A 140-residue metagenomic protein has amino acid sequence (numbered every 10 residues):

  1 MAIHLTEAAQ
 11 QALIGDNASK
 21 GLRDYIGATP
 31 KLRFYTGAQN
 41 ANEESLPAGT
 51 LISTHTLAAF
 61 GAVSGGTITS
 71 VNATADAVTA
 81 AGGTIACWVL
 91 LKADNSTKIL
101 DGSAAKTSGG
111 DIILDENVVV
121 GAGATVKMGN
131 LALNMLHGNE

Functional and structural regions predicted by a protein language model:
M1-W88, K92-E140: Small cysteine-rich, disulfide-bonded extracellular modules of the LU/uPAR three-finger superfamily and closely related
